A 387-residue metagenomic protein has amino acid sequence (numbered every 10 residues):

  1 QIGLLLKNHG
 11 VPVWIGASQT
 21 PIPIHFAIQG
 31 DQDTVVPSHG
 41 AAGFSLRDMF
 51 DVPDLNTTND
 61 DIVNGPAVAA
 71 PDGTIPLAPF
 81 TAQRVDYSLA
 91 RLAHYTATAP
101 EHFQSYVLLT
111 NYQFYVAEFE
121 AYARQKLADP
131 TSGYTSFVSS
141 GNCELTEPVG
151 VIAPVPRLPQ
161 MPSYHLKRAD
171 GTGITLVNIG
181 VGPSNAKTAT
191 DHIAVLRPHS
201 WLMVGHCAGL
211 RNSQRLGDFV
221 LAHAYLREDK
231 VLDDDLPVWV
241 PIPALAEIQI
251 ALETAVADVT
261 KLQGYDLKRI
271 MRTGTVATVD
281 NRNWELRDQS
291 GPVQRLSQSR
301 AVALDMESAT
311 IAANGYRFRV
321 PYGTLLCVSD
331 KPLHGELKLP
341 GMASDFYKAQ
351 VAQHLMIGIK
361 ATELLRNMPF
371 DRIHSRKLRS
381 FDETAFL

Functional and structural regions predicted by a protein language model:
Q1-S200, A208-L387: Accessory terminal and edge-of-domain segments that mediate assembly/interaction and cofactor placement around
